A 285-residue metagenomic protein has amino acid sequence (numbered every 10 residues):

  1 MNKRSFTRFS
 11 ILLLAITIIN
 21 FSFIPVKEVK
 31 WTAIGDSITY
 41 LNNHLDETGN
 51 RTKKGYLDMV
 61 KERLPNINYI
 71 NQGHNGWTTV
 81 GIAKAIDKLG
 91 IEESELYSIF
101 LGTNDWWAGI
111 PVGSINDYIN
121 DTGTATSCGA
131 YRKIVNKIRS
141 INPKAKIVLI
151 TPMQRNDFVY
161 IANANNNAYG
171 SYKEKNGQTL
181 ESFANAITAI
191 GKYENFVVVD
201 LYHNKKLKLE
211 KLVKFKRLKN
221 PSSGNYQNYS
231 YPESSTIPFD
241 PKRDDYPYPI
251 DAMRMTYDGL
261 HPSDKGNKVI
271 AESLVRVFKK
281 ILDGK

Functional and structural regions predicted by a protein language model:
M1-R8: Positively charged n-region of N-terminal signal peptides that target proteins for export
N2, V26-K27, M59-R63, A83-K285: Alpha-helical cap/lid subdomain in secreted, periplasmic, or secretory-pathway luminal O-acyl-processing enzymes
F6, L14-V29: Bacterial Sec-dependent signal peptides at the C-terminal "C-region" and cleavage site
S22-G73, A85-S94: Serine-esterase "nucleophile elbow" of acetyl-processing enzymes
Y40, E47, T78, N156 (+1 more regions): Flexible, glycine-rich phosphate/dinucleotide-binding loops and adjacent beta-alpha linkers at cofactor/substrate
N42-N43, V80, A108: Short N-terminal helix/helix-N-cap motif within the alpha/beta-hydrolase-1
Q72-G76, M153: Short, solvent-exposed turn/loop segments enriched in Gly/Ser/Thr/Pro and often Arg
N75-T78, G266-N267: Phosphate/oxyanion-binding active-site loops and adjacent basic polyanion-contact surfaces
